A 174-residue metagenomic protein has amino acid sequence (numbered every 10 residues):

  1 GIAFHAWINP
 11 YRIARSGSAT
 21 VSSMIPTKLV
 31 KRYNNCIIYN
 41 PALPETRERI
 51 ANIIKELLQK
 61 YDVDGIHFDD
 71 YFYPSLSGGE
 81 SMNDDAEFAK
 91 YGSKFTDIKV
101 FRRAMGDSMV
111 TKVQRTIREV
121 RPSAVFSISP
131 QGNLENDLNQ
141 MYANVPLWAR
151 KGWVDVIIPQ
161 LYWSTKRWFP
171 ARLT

Functional and structural regions predicted by a protein language model:
I2-R12, H67-S75, I98-M141: Aromatic-lined carbohydrate-recognition surfaces of secreted/lumenal glycan-active proteins
A3-K60: Active-site-adjacent "subsite" loops/lids of carbohydrate-active enzymes
F4, I50, L57, I66-D69 (+3 more regions): Conserved, mostly hydrophobic/aromatic
R12-N34, D70-K94: Aromatic- and acidic-residue-enriched segments that line the glycan-binding/catalytic groove of carbohydrate-active
V30-C36, K55, D62-G65, N144-Q160: Structural recognition of alpha->loop->beta junctions
Y33-A51, F95-G106, I158-S164: The substrate-binding groove and active-site-proximal loops of carbohydrate-active enzymes, especially glycoside
I54-L58, R103-R115, V145-P146, L173-T174: Generic structural signal for well-ordered alpha-helices, preferentially at hydrophobic/aromatic core positions
E119-V120, V125-R172: Substrate-binding cleft/loops of secretory-pathway carbohydrate-active enzymes
